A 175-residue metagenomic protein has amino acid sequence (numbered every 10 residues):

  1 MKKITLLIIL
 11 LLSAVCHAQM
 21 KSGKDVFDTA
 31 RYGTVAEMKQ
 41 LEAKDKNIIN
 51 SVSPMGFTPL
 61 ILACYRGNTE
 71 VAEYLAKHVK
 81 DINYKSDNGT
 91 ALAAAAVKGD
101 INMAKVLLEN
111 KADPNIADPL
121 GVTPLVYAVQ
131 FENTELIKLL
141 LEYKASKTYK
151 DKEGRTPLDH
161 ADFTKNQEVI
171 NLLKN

Functional and structural regions predicted by a protein language model:
I4, H17-K44, P54-F57, I61 (+4 more regions): Intrinsically disordered, low-complexity regulatory segments in ankyrin-centric signaling systems
L10-H17: Hydrophobic h-region of N-terminal signal peptides that target proteins for export in Gram-negative bacteria
D28-T34, L62-N68, A94-D100, Y127-N133 (+1 more regions): Ankyrin repeat A-helix N-terminal signature
T34-E42, N68-A76, D100-L108, N133-L141 (+1 more regions): Ankyrin repeat structural motif
I48-I49, I82, P114, K147: Ankyrin-repeat inter-repeat connecting loop/turn
V52, Y84-K85, A117, K150: Ankyrin-repeat boundary/linker signal
K147-N175: Leucine-rich solenoid repeat scaffolds
